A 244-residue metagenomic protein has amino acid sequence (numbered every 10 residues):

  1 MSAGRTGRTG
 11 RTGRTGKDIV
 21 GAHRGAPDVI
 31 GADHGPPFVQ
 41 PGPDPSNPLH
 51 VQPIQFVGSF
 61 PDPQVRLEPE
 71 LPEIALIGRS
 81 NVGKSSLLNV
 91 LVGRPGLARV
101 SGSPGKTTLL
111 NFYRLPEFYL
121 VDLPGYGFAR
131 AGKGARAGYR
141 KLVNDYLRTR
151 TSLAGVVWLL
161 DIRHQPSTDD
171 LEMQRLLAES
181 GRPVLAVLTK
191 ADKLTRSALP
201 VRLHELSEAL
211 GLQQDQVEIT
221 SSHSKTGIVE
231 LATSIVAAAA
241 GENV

Functional and structural regions predicted by a protein language model:
S2-G16, G21, G25, G31 (+1 more regions): Small-residue-biased low-complexity repeat regions
A3, V29-R130, A240: Conserved G1/Walker A P-loop phosphate-binding module
K17, K84, K190-K193: A general lysine-centric signal
V51-P63, K193-V244: Canonical P-loop GTPase G-domain recognition
P61, K106, F118, G125-G127 (+3 more regions): Conserved nucleotide-binding/hydrolysis micro-motifs of P-loop NTPases
R66-E68, G102-N111, P124-A154, I162-L176: Switch II of P-loop NTPase G domains
E70, G96, L109, A135-Y139 (+6 more regions): Helical mechanochemical/support elements of P-loop NTPase systems and associated helical scaffolds
N144-D215: Conserved C-terminal guanine-recognition region of P-loop GTPase G domains, centered on the G4
